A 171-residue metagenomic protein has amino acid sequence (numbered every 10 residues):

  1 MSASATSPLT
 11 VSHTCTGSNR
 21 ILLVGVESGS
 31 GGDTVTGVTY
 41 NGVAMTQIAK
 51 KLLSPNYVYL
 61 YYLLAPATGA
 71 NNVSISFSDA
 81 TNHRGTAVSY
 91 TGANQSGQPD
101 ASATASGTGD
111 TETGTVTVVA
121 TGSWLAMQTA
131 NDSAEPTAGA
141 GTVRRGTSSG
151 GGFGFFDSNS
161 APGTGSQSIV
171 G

Functional and structural regions predicted by a protein language model:
M1-G171: Primarily extracytoplasmic/secreted proteins and surface-exposed domains characterized by disulfide-bonded cysteine
